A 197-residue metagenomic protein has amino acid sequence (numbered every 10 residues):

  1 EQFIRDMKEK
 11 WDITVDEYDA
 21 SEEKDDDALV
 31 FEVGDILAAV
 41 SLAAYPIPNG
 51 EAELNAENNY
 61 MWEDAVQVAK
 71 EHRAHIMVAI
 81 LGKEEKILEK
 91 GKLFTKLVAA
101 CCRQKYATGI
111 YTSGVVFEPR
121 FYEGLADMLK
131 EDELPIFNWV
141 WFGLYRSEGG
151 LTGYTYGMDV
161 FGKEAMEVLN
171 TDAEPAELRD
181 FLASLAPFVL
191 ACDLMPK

Functional and structural regions predicted by a protein language model:
E1-Q2, I76-V78, V168-L169: Short cationic amphipathic helices and targeting signals
Q2-V66: N-terminal low-complexity, intrinsically disordered segments
F3, K86-L97, E174-F181: Short amphipathic alpha-helical segments
E9-E17, K96-Y111, L190-P196: Structural alpha-beta junctions
E9-W11, D25-L29, G34-S41, H72-I76 (+4 more regions): Generic structural motif recognizing short loop/turn segments at the entrances and edges of beta-strands
A38, A43-W141: Internal, hydrophobic cores of structured domains that mediate oligomerization or house catalytic pockets within large
V115-K197: Aromatic/basic-lined ligand-recognition segments that form π-stacking hydrophobic pockets flanked by Lys/Arg to engage
